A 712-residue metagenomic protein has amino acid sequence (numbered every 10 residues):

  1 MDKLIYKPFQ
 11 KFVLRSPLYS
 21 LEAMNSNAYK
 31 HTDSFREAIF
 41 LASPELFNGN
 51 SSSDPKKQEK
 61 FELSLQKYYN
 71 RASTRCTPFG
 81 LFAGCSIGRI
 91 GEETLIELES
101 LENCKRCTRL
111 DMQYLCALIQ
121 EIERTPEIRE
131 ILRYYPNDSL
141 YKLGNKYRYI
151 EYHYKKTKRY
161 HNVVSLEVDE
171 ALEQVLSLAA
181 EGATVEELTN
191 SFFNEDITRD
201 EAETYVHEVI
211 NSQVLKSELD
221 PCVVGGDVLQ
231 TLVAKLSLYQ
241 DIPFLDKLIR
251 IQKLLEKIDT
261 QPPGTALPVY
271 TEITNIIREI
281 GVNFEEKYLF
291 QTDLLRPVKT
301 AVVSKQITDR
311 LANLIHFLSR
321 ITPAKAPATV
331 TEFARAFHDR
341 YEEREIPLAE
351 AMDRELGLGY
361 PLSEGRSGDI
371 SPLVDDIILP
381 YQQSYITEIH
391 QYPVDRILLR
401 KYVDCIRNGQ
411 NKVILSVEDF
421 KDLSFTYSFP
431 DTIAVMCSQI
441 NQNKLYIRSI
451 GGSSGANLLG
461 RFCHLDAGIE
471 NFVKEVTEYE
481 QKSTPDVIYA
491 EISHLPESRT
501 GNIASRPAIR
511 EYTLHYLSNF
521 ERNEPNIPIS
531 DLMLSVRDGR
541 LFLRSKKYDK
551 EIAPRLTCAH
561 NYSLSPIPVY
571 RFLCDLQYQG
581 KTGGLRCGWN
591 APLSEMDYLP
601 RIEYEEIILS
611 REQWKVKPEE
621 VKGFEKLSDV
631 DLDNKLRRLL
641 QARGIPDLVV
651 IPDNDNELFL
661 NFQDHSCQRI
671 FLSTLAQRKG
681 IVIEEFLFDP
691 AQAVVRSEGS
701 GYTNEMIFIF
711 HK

Functional and structural regions predicted by a protein language model:
M1-L110, L178, E201-G501, R540-R544 (+1 more regions): Type-3 copper protein
N50-E123, F337, A553-R611, L640 (+1 more regions): Short, Φ-rich (hydrophobic/aromatic) sequence segments
R109-N162: Long, low-complexity, charged/polar intrinsically disordered regions in eukaryotic proteins
E151-S165, E208, P221-G225: Extracellular/oxidizing-compartment recognition motifs
A171-A180: Positively charged, polyanion-binding regions of nucleic-acid-associated proteins
E181-F192: Short acidic, hydrophobic short linear motifs in intrinsically disordered regions
E195-E201: Short, basic interhelical loop/turn and adjoining N-cap of the next helix at nucleic-acid- or acidic-partner-contacting
N443-L675, N704-F710: C-terminal structured domains
